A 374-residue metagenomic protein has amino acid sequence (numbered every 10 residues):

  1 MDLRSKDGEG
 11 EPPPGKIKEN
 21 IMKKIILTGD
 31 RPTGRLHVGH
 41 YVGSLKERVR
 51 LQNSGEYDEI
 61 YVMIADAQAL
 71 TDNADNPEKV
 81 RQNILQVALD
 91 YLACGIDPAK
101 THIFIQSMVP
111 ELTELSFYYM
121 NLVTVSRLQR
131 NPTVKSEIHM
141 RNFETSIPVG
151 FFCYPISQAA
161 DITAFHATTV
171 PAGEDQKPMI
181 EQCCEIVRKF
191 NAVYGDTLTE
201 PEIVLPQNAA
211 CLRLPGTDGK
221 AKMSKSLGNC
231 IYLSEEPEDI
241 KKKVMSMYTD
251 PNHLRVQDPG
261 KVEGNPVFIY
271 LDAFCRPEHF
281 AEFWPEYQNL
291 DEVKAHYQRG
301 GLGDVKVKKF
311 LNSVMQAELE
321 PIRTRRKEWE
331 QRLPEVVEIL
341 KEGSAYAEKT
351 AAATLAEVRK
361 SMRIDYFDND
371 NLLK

Functional and structural regions predicted by a protein language model:
E11-I21: Short, Lys/Arg-enriched N-terminal segments with co-localized hydrophobic residues within the first ~10-30 amino acids
K23-A160, E278, A317-L319, K327: N-terminal Rossmann-like or analogous alpha/beta NTP/dinucleotide-binding catalytic cores that position adenine
R31, Q68-A69, F165-V170, G228 (+1 more regions): A broad detector of the eukaryotic-type serine/threonine protein kinase catalytic domain
L36-L45, I60-Y61, D75-N83, A99 (+6 more regions): Structured ligand/cofactor/substrate-binding pocket environments in proteins
Y41, D75, V109, T124 (+10 more regions): Short capping/connector residues at structural and topological boundaries
P178, C184-K374: Conserved nucleotide- and phosphate/pyrophosphate-binding catalytic cores in adenylate/nucleotidyl-handling enzymes
